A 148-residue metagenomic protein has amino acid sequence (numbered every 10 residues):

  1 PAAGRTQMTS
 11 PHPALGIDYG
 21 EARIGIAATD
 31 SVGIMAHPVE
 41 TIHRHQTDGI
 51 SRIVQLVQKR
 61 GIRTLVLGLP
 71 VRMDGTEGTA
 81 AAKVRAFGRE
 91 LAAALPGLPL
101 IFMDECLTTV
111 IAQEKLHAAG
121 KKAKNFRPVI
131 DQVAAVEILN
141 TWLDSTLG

Functional and structural regions predicted by a protein language model:
G4-I17, E21-G148: Phosphate- and other anionic-substrate recognition elements at nucleic-acid/protein interfaces
